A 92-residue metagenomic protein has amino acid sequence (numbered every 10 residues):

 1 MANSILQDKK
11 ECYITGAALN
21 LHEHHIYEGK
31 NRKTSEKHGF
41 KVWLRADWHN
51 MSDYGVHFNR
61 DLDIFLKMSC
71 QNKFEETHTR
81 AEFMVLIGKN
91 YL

Functional and structural regions predicted by a protein language model:
M1-Q7, Y91-L92: Short helix-coil boundary/hinge micro-motifs
N3, H22-H25, G29, I64 (+1 more regions): Residue-level signal for well-ordered alpha-helical segments
D8-V42, S52-F58: Histidine-centered nuclease catalytic patch
K33-F40, N50-L92: Polybasic, low-complexity binding patches
L44-W48: Zinc-coordinating Cys/His ligand positions in small cysteine/histidine-rich zinc-finger domains
